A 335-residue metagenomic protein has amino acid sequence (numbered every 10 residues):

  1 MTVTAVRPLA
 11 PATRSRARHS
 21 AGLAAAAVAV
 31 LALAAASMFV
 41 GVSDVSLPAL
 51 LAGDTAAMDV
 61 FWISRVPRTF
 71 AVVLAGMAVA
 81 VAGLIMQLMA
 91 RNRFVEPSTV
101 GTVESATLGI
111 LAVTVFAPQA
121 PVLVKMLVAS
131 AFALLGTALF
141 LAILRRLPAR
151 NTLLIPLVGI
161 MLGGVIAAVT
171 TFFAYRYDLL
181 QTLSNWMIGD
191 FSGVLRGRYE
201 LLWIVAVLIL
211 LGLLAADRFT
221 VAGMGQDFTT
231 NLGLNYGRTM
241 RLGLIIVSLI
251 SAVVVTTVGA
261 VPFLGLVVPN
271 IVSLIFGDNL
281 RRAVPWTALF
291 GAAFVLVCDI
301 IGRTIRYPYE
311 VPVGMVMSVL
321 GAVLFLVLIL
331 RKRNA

Functional and structural regions predicted by a protein language model:
T2-A335: Alpha-helical transmembrane segments in inner-membrane proteins
